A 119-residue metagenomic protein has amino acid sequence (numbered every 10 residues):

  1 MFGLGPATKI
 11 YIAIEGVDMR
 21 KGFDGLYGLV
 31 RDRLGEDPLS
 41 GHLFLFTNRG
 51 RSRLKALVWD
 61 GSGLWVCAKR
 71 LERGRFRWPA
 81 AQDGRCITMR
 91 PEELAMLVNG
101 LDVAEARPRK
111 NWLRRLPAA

Functional and structural regions predicted by a protein language model:
M1-A119: Polybasic/polar functional segments that serve as interface/processing modules
